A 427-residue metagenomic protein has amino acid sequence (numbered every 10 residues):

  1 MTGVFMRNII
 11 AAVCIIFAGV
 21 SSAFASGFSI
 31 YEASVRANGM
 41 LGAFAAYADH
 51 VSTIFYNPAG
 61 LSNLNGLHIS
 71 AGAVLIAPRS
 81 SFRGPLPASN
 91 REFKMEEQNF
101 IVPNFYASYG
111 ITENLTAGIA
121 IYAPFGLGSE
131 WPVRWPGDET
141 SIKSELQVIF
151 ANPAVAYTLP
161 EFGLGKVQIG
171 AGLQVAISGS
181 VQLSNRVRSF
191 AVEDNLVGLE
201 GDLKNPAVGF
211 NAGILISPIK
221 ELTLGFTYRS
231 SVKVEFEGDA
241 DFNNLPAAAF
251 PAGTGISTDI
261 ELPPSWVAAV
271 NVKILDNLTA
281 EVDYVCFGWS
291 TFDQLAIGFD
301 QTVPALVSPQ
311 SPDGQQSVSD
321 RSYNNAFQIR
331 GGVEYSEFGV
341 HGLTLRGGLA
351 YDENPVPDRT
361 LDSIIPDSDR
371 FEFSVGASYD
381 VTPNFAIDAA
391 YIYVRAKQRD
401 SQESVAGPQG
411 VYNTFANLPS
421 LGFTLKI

Functional and structural regions predicted by a protein language model:
M1-I9: Positively charged n-region of N-terminal signal peptides that target proteins for export
A11-A12, A23: Cleavable N-terminal signal peptides
I16-F17, G66: Repetitive helical segments and hydrophobic/amphipathic motifs
F24-L41, A45, G66, F82-E92 (+1 more regions): Outer-membrane beta-barrel porins/channels
H50-I76: N-terminal, post-signal-peptide region of Sec/Tat-exported proteins
P78-S80: A generic, lipid-embedded transmembrane alpha helix
